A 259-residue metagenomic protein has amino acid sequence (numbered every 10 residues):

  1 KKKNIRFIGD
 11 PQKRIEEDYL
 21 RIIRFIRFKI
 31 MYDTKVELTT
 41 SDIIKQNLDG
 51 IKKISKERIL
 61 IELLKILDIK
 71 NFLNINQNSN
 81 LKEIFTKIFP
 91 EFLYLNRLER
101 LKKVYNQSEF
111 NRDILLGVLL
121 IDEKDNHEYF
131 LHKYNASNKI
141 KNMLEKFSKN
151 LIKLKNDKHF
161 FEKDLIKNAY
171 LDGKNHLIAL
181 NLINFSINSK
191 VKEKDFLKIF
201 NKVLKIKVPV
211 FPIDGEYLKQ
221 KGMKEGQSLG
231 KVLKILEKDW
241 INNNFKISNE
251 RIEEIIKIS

Functional and structural regions predicted by a protein language model:
K1-H132, Q227-S228, V232, L236-W240 (+2 more regions): Glycine- and charge-enriched loop/helix tracts that form the active or gating conduit in phosphate/cation-handling
R6, Q12-K13, L182-L197, I213: Conserved, surface-exposed functional patches that form binding/active-site neighborhoods
K45-R58, L131-K153, K202-P209, I258-S259: Short, mixed-charge aromatic SLiMs
K65-I88, N168-K192: Structured, non-catalytic alpha/beta "coupling" segments that mediate domain-domain communication and provide generic
E99-K190: Divalent metal-dependent catalytic cores for phosphoryl transfer on phosphate-bearing substrates
S148, L218, G222, N243: Hydrophobic, well-ordered secondary-structure elements that form the walls of internal hydrophobic environments
V191-K234: C-terminal accessory/binding modules appended to enzymatic or scaffolding proteins
